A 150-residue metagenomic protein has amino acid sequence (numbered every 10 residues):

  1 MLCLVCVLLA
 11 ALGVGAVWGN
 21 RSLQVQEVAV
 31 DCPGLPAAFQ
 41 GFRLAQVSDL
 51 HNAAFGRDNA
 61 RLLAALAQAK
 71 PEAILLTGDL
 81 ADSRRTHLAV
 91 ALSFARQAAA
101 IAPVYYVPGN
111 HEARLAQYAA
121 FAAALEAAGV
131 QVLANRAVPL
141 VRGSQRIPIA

Functional and structural regions predicted by a protein language model:
M1-A38: N-terminal membrane-anchoring alpha-helices
C6-L8, L44, L76, Q145: A generic structural signal for ordered alpha-helices
V25, L133-N135: Short beta-strand-initiation
D31-A45, V130-Q131, V138-A150: Beta-strand-turn-beta hairpins that frame and shape the catalytic cleft of phosphate-ester-processing enzymes
A38, F42-L133: Membrane-embedded segments
